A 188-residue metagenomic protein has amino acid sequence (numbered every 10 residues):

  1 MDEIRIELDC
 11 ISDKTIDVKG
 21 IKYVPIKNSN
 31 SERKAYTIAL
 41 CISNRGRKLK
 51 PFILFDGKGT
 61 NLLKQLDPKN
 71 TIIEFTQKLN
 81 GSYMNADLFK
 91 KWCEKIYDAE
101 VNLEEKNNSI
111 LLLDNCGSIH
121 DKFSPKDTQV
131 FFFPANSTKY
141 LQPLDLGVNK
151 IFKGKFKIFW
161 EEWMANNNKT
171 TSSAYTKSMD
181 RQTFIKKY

Functional and structural regions predicted by a protein language model:
M1-Y188: RecA-like helicase/translocase P-loop NTPase motor core
